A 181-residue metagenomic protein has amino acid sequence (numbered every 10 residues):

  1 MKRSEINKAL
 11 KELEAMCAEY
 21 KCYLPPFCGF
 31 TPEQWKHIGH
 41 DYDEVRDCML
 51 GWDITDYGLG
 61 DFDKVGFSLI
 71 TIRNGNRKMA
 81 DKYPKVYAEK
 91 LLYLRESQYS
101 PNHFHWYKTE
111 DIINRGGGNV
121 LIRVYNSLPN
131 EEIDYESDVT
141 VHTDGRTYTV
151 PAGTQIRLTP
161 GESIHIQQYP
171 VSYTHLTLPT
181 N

Functional and structural regions predicted by a protein language model:
M1-Y87: A short, N-terminal "cap"/entry segment at the start of jelly-roll beta-barrel domains of the cupin/DSBH fold
K90, E110-D111, T154, E162: Short, conserved secondary-structure segments in the cores of folded domains
L91-K108: Conserved short histidine dyad/triad with adjacent acidic residue
T109-E110, N114-P129: Glycine- and acidic-residue-biased ligand/ion/polar-headgroup-sensing regions
R123-V141: Histidine/lysine/aspartate-rich catalytic loop segments that bind and position anionic ligands
V139-P170: Short acidic-glycine-tyrosine-enriched beta hairpin
T174-T180: Conserved small/polar residues in nucleotide/adenosyl-binding loops
